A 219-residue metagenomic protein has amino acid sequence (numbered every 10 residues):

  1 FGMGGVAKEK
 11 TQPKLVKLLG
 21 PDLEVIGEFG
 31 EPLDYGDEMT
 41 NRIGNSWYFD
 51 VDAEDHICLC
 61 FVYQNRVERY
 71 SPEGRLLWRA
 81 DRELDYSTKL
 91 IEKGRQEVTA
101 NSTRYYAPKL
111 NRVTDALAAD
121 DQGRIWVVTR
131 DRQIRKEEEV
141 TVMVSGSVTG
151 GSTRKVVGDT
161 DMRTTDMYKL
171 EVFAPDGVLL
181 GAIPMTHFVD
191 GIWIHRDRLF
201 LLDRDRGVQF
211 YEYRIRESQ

Functional and structural regions predicted by a protein language model:
F1-Q219: Eukaryotic scaffold repeat domains enriched in small/polar residues
